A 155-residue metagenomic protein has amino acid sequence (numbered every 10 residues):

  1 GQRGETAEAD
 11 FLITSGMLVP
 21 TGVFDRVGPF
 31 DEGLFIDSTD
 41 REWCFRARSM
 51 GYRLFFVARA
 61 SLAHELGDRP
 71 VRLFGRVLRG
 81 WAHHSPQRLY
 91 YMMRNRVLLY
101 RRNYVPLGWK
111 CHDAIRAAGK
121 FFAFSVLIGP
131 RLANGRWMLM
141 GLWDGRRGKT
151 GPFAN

Functional and structural regions predicted by a protein language model:
Q2-G22, H84: A recurrent flexible, glycine/aromatic-enriched loop bordering the glycosyltransferase active site that acts as
M17, V23-G28, G33-A63: A short, conserved alpha-helix in the catalytic core of glycosyltransferases
R46-M50, L98-R101, F124: Short glycine/serine- and small hydrophobic-enriched flexible loop segments
V57-G80: Active-site donor/metal-binding and catalytic loop motifs of nucleotide-sugar-dependent glycosylation enzymes
V77-Y90: A short acidic, glycine-rich active-site loop that binds or catalyzes chemistry on phosphate/adenosine moieties
M92-V97: A conserved mid-domain beta-alpha-beta active-site/ligand-binding segment of alpha/beta enzyme cores
R101-N155: Non-catalytic, C-terminal membrane-associated alpha-helical segments of glycosyltransferases
